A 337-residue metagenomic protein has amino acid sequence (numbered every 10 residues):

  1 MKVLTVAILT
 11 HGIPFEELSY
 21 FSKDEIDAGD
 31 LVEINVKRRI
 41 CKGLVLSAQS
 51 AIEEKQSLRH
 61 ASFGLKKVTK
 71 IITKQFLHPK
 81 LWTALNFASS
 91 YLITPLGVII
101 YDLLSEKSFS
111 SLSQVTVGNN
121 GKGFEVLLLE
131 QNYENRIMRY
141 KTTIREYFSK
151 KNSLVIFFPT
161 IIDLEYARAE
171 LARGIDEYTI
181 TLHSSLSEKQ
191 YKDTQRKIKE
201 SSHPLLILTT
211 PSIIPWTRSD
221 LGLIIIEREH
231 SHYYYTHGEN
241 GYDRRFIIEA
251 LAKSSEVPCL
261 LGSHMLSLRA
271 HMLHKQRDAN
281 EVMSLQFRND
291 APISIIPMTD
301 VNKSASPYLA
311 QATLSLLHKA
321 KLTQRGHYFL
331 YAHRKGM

Functional and structural regions predicted by a protein language model:
M1-S294, T299-S304, Y308, S315-F329: Accessory, non-ATPase domains that flank or precede helicase/AAA+ motor cores in DNA-metabolism machines
H333-M337: Conserved helicase/translocase motor-coupling segment
